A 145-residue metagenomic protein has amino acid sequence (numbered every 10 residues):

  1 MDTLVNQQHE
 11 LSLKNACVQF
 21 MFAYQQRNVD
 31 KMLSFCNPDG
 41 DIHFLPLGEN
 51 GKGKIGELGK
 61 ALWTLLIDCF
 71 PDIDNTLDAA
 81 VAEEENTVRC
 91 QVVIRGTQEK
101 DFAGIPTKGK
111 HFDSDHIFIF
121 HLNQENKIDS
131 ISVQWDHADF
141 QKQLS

Functional and structural regions predicted by a protein language model:
M1-P38: Short, low-complexity N-terminal intrinsically disordered segments enriched in polar/charged residues
E10-L11, L33-V88: A solvent-exposed, acidic/Ser-Thr-rich amphipathic alpha-helical stretch
N15, D72-D74, F112-S114: Short solvent-exposed loop/turn micro-motifs enriched in small/polar/acidic residues
C36, I94-G96, Q134-W135: Short beta-strand segments enriched in hydrophobic/aromatic residues within well-folded beta-rich domains
E83-N86, F120-K127: Short, solvent-exposed coil/turn segments at beta-strand boundaries
V93-Q124: Exposed beta-sheet edge and beta->alpha loop/turn motif
K127-S145: Low-complexity, intrinsically disordered terminal/linker segments enriched in charged and Gly/Pro repeats
